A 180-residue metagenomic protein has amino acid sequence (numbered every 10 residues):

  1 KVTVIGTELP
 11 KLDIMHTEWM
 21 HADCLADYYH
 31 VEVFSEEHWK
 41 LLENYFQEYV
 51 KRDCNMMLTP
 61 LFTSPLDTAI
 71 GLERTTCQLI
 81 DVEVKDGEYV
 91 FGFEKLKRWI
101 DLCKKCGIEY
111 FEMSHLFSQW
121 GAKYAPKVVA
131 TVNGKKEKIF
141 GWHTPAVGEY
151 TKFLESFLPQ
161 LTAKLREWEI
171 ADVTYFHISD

Functional and structural regions predicted by a protein language model:
K1-D180: Aromatic-lined carbohydrate-binding surfaces of glycoside hydrolases
